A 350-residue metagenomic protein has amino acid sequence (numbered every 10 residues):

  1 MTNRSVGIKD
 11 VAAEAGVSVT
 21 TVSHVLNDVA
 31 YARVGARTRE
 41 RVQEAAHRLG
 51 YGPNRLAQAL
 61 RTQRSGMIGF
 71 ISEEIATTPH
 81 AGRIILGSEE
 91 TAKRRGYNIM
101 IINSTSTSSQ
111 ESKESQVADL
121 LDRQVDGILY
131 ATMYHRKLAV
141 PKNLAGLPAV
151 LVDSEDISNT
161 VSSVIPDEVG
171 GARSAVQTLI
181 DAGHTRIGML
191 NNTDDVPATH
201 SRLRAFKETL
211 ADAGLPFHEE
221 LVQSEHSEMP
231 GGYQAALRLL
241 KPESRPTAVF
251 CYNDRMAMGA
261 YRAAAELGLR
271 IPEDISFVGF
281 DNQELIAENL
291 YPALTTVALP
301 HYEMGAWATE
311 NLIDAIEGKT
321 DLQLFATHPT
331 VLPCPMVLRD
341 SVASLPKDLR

Functional and structural regions predicted by a protein language model:
M1-N3, G7, Q63-Q177, D181 (+2 more regions): Alpha-helical recognition/docking segments in bacterial nutrient-uptake and carbohydrate-utilization systems
M1-Q63: N-terminal helix-turn-helix DNA-binding module of bacterial transcription factors
V19-H24, L60-A76, R186-T193: Short beta-strand segments enriched in small/hydrophobic residues
I68, A149, F206, D274-I275 (+1 more regions): Structural signal for hydrophobic
E73-G82, I102-E111, V164-S174, L190-L237 (+4 more regions): Hinge/beta->alpha junction and helix N-cap segments in small-molecule ligand-binding domains
L120-T132, G188-L190, E243-N253, S276-V278: Periplasmic-binding protein-like
T185-R186, F217-L221, I271-F277: Short acidic capping loops at alpha-helix termini that bridge into adjacent secondary structure
L237-R350: Flexible loop/turn connectors
